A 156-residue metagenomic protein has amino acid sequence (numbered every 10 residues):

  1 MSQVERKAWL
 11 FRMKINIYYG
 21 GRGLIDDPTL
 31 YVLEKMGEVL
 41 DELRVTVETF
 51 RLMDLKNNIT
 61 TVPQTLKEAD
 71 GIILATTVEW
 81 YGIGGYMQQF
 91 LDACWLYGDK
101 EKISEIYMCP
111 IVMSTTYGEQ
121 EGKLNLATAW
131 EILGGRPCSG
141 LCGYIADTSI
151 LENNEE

Functional and structural regions predicted by a protein language model:
M1-D99, E156: N-terminal beta1-alpha1-beta2 submodule of the flavodoxin-like/Rossmannoid cofactor-binding fold
S104-N154: Short, glycine-/small-residue-rich phosphate/pyrophosphate-handling segment
